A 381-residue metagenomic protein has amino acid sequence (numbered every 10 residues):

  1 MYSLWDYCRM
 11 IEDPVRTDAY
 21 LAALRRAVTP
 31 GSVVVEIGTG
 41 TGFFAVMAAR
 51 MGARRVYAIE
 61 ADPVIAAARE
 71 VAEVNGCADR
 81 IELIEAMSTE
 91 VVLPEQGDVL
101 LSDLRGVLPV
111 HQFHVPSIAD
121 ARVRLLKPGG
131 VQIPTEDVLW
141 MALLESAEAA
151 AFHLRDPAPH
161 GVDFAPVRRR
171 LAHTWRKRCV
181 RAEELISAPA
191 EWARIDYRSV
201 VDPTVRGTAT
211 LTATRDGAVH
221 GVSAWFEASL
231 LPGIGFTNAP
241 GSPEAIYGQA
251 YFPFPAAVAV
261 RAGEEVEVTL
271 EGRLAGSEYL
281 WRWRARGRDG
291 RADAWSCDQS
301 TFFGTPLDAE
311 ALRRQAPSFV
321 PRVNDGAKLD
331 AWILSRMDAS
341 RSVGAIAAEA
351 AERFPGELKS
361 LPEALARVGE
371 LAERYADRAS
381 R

Functional and structural regions predicted by a protein language model:
M1-I37, T41-R322: Class I SAM-binding transferase module
L230, T269-R273, S318-R381: Long, charge-rich, low-complexity alpha-helical segments
